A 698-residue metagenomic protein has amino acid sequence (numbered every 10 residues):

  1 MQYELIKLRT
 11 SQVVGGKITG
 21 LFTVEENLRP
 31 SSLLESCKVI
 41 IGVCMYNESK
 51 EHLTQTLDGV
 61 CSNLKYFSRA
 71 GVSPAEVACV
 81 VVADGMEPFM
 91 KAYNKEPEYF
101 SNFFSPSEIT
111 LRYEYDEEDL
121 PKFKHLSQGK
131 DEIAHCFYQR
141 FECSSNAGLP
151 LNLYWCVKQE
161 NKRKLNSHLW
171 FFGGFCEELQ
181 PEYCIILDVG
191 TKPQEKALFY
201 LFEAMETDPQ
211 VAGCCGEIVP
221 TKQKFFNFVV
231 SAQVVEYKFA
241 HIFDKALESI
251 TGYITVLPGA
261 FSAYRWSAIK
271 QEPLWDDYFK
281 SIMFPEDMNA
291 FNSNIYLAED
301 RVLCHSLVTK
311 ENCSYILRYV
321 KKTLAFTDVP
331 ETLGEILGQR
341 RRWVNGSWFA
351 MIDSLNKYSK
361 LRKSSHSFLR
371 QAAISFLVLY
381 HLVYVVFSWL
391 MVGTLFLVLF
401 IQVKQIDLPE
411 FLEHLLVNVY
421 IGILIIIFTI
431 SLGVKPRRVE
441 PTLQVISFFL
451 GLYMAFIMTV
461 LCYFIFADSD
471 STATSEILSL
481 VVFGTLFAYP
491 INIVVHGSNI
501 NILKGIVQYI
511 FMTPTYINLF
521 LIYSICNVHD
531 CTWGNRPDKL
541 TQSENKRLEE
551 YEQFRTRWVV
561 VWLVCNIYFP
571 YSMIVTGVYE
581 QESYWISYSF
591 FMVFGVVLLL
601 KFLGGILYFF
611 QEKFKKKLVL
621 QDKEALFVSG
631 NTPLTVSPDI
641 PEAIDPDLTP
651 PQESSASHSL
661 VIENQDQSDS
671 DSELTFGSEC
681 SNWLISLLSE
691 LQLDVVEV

Functional and structural regions predicted by a protein language model:
M1-K7, N499-L503, H529-W533, I606-L618: Juxtamembrane/interface segments at transmembrane-helix termini
Q2-V392, F396, I401-V403, N518 (+3 more regions): Non-transmembrane catalytic domains and loops of membrane-associated enzymes and transporters that build or traffic
Y3-P30, R536-E544, K617-E673, G677 (+1 more regions): Non-transmembrane, juxtamembrane loop and terminal tail segments of multi-pass eukaryotic membrane proteins
P30-L33, C37-I40, C44-E51, V60 (+11 more regions): Extended, intrinsically disordered cytoplasmic tails
C61, K65, G173-C176, V460-A467 (+2 more regions): Alpha-helical repeat scaffolds in large eukaryotic proteins
L187, F449-T459, Y463, I477-L486 (+3 more regions): Alpha-helical transmembrane segments of secretory-pathway, organelle, and plasma-membrane proteins
T251-G252, D328-L480, S498-T515, V528-V561: Basic/Trp-rich segment in TM-proximal cytosolic loops or flexible interdomain/linker regions
I423-V434, T485-G497, F520, L599-G605: Transmembrane alpha-helical segments that form the membrane-embedded catalytic/substrate-channel core of multi-pass
